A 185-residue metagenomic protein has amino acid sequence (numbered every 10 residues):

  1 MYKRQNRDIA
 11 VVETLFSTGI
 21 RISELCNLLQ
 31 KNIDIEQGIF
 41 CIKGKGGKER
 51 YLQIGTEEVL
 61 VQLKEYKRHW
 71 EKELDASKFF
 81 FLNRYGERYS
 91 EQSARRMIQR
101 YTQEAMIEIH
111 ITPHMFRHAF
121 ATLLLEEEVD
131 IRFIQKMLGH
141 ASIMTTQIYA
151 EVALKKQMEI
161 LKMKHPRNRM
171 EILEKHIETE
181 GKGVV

Functional and structural regions predicted by a protein language model:
K3-V185: Conserved catalytic core of the tyrosine transesterase superfamily
